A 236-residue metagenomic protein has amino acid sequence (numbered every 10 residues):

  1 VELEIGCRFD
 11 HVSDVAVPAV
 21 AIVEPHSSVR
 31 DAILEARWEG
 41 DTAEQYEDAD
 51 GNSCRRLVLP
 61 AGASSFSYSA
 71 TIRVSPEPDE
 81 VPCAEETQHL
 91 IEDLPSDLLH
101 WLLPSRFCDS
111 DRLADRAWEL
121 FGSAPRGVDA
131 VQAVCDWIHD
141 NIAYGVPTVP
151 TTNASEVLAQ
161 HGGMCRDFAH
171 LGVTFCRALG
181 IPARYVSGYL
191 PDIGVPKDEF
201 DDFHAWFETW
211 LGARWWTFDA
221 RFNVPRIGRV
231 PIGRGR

Functional and structural regions predicted by a protein language model:
V1-E85: Intrinsically disordered, low-complexity N-terminal segments that are enriched in acidic
I5, L59-A61, V74, D109 (+6 more regions): Generic structural "secondary-structure junction" signal
S13, P76, P82, E92-G163 (+2 more regions): Secondary-structure boundary elements
H26-E35, Y144-P147, R166-L171: A broad, low-specificity signal for short, low-complexity segments enriched in glycine/proline and polar/charged
D41-D48, R55-L57, L102-D111, F218-V224: Low-complexity, flexible helical/coil segments
G62, A124, P196-D198: Glycine-centered loop/turn motifs
T87-I91: A charged helix-plus-loop insertion that forms the helical arch/lid used to bind and gate nucleic-acid substrates
D136, D167-R236: Hydrophobic/aromatic-rich core segments of domains that either
